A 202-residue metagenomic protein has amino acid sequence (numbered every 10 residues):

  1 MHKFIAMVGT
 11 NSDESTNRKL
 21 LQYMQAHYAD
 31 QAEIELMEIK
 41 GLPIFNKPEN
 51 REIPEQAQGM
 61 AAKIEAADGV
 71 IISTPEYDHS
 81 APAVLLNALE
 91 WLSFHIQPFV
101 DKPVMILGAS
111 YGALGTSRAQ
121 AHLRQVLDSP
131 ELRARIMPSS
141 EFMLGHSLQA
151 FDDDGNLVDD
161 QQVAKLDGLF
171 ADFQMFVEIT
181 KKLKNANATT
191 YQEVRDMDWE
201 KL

Functional and structural regions predicted by a protein language model:
H2-Q31: N-terminal beta1-alpha1 ligand-phosphate binding loop
G9-T10, I39, A109: Cofactor-binding loop segments of dinucleotide-utilizing enzymes, especially the Rossmann-like FAD- and NAD(P)+-binding
D13-T16, F45, S80-A81, G115-T116: Secondary-structure boundary/capping motif
A29-E35, R133-A134: A generic structural motif
E38-Q56: N-terminal beta-loop-helix "entrance" segment that forms/cooperates in small-molecule cofactor or anionic ligand
E52-E131: Helix-loop-strand module that forms the ligand-binding subsite of alpha/beta enzymes
R135-L202: Glycine-rich phosphate/pyrophosphate-binding loop and the adjoining helix
